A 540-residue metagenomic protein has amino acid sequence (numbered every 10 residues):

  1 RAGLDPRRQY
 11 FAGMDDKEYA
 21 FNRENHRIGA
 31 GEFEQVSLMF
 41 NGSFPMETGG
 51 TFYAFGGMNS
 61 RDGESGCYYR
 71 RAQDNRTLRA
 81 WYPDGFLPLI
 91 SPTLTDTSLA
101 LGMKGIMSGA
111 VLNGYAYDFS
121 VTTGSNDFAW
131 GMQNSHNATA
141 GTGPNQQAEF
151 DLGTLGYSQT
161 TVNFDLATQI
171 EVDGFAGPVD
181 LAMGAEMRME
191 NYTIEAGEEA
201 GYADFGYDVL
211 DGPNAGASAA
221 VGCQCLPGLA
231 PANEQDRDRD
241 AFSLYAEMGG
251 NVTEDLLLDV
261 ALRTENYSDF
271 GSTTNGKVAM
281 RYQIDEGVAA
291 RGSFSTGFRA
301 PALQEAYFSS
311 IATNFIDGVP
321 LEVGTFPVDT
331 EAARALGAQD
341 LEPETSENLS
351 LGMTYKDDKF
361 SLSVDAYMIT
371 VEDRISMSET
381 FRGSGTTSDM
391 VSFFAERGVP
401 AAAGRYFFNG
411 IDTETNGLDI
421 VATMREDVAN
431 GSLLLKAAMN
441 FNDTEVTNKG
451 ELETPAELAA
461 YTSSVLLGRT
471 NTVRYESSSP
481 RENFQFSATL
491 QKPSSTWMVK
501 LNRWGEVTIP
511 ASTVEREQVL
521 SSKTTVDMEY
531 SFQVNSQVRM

Functional and structural regions predicted by a protein language model:
R1-Y69, D74-D84, P88-I106, V111 (+2 more regions): Transmembrane beta-barrel wall of Gram-negative outer-membrane proteins
R23-I28, G85-L89, N145-T154, L229-E234 (+5 more regions): Extracellular loop and loop/strand-boundary signature of outer-membrane beta-barrel proteins
Q35, D96, C225, L229-A241 (+5 more regions): Outer-membrane beta-barrel signature, preferentially recognizing the C-terminal barrel domain of Gram-negative
V36, M58-E64, M107, T123-D127 (+12 more regions): Transmembrane beta-strands of outer-membrane beta-barrel pores
L38-F44, L99-G105, F164-T168, L244-G250 (+7 more regions): Residues on the lipid-exposed face of transmembrane beta-strands in outer-membrane beta-barrel proteins
G49-F52, A110-Y117, G174, V179 (+7 more regions): Repeated loop/turn-to-beta-strand initiation elements of outer-membrane beta-barrel proteins
F86-A100, M107-V111, T123, D127 (+3 more regions): Outer-membrane beta-barrel transmembrane domain signature of Gram-negative proteins, especially the mid-to-C-terminal
M183, K359, A366-A511: Gram-negative outer-membrane beta-barrel transporters
